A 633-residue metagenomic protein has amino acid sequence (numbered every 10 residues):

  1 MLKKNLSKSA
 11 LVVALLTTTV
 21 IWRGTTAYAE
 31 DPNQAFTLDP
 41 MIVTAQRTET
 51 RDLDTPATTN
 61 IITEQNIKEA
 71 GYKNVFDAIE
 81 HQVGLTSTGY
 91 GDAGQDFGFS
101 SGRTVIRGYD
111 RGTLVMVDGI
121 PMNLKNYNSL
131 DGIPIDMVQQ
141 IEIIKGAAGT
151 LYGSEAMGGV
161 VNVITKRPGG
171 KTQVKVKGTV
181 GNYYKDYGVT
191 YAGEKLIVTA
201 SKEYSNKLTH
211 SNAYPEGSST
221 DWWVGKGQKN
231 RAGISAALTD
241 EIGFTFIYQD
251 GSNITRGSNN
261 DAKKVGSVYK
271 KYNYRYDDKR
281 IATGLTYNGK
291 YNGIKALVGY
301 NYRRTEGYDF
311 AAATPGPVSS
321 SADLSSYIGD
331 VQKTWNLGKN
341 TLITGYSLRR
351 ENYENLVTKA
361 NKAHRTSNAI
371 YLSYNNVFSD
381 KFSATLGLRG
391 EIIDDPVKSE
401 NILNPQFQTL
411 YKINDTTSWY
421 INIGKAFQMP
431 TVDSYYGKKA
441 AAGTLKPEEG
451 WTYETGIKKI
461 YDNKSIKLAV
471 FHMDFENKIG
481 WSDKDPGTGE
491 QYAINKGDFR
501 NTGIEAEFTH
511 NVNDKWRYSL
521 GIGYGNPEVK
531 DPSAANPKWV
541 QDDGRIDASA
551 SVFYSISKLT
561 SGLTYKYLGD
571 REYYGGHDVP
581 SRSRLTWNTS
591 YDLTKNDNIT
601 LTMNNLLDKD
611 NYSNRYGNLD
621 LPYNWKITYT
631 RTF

Functional and structural regions predicted by a protein language model:
E30, V180, Y269-K290, A322 (+8 more regions): Outer-membrane beta-barrel signature, preferentially recognizing the C-terminal barrel domain of Gram-negative
V75-A78, S100-V105, M116, N128 (+2 more regions): N-terminal periplasmic accessory domains that precede and gate Gram-negative outer-membrane beta-barrel machines
F76-I120: Extracytoplasmic beta-strand/coil segments of soluble accessory domains associated with Gram-negative outer-membrane
I120-K145: Short acidic/polar hinge/loop motifs at secondary-structure boundaries that mediate gating or recognition
T150, G170-K171, T190-Y276: Periplasmic-side early beta-strands and strand-to-turn transitions of outer-membrane beta-barrels
S211-N212, E476, D570-E572, W587-F633: C-terminal beta-signal and adjacent terminal beta-strands/loops of Gram-negative outer-membrane beta-barrel proteins
T239, K339, S347, N361-F475 (+5 more regions): Structural signature of Gram-negative outer-membrane beta-barrels, strongest in the C-terminal barrel of TonB-dependent
V377-A384, H472, I494-G575, K595-N598 (+2 more regions): Gram-negative outer-membrane beta-barrel transporters
